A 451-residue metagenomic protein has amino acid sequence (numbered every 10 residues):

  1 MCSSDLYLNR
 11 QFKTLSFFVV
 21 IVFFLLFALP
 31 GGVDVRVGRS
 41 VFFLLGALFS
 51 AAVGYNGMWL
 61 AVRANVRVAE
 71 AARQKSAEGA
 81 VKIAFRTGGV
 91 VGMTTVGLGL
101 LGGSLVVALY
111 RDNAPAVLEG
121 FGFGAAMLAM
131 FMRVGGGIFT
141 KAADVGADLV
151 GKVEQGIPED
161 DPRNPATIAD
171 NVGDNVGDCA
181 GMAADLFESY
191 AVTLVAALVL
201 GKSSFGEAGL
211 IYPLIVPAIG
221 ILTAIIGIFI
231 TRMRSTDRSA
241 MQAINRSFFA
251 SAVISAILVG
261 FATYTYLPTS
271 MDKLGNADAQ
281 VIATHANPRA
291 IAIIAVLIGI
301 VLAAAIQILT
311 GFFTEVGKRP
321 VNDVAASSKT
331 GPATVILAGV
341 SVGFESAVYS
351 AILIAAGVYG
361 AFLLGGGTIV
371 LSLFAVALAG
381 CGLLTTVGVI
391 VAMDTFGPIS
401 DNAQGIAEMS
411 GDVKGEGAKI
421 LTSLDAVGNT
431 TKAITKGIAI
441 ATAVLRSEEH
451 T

Functional and structural regions predicted by a protein language model:
M1-E449: Hydrophobic packing and interface segments
